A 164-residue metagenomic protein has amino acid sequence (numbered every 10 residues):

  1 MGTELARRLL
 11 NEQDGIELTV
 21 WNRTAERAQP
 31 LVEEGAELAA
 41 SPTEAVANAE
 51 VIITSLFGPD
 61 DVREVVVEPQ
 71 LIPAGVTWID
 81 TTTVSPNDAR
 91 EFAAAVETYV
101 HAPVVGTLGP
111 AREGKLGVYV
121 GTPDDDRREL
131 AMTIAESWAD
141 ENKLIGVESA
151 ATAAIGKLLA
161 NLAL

Functional and structural regions predicted by a protein language model:
M1, V62, W78-I79, A131: Generic structural signal for conserved hydrophobic packing positions in ordered secondary structure
M1-T54, T81-T82, E91, L108-A111 (+2 more regions): NAD(P)+-binding Rossmann beta1-loop-alpha1 motif at the extreme N-terminus of oxidoreductases
G35-A39, S55, I72, L116-G121 (+1 more regions): Short, hinge-like loop/turn segments at secondary-structure boundaries
A47-N48, A74, K115: Alpha-helix C-terminal capping/helix-to-coil transition sites in glycosyltransferase folds
L56-E68: Glycine/threonine-rich flexible loop motifs
V67, V84-L162: Rossmann-fold dinucleotide-binding core
P69-G75: Short, conserved loop/helix-junction motifs that constitute active-site signature segments in enzyme catalytic cores
